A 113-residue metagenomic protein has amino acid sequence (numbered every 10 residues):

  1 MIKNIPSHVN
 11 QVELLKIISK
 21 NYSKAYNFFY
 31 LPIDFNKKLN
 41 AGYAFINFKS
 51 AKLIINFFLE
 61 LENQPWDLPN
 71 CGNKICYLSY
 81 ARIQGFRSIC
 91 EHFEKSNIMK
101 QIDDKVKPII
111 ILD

Functional and structural regions predicted by a protein language model:
M1-A41, K49-K74: Canonical RRM/RBD RNA-binding surface and closely related RRM-like beta-sheet modules in eukaryotic RNA-binding proteins
E13, A51-D113: Catalytic "initiation/cleavage/transfer" segments centered on a nucleophilic residue and adjacent nucleic-acid-engaging
